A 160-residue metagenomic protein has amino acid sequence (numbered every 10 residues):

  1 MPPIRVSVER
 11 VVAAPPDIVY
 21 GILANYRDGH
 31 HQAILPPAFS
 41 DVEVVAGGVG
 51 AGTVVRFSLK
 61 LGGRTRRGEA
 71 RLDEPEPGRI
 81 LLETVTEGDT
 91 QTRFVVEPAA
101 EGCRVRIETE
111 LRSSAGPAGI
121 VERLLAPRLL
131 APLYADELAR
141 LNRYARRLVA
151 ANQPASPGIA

Functional and structural regions predicted by a protein language model:
M1-V49, A160: Hydrophobic ligand-binding cavity/cleft-lining segments
V8-R10, L59, G68-E74, Q91-P98 (+1 more regions): Hydrophobic/aromatic beta-strand elements that line small-molecule binding cavities or substrate pockets in beta-rich
V12-A14, L61-G63, E76, L111-A115: Beta-strand elements of well-folded, non-transmembrane domains
D17, G21, A99-E101, A139 (+1 more regions): Replace "anionic and nucleotidyl ligands
I18-Y20, H31, T65-R67, R93-F94 (+1 more regions): Short acidic, gly/pro-rich beta-turn/loop elements at beta-sheet edges and active-site/ligand-binding grooves
I22, P75, P132: Conserved catalytic core of Hanks-type protein kinase domains
D28, D41-G88, R104, D136-A160: Glycine-rich portal/gate segments that line the openings of hydrophobic small-molecule binding cavities
L82-D136, N152: Beta-strand/loop substructures that line and gate deep hydrophobic ligand-binding cavities in soluble
